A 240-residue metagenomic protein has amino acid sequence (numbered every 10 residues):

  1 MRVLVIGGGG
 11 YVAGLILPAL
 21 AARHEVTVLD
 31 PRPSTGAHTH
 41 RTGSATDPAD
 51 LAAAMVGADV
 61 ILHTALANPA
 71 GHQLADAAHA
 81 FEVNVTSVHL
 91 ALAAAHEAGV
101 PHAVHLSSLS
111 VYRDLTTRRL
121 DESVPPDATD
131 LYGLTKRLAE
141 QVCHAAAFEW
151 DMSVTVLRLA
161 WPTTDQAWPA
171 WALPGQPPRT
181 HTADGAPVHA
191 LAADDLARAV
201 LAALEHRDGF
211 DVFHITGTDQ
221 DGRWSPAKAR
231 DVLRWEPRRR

Functional and structural regions predicted by a protein language model:
V3-A22: N-terminal Rossmann NAD(P)H-binding glycine-rich loop of SDR-like oxidoreductase domains
P31-D47: Rossmann-fold cofactor-recognition segment
G43-V83: NAD(P)H-binding glycine-rich loop region in Rossmannoid oxidoreductase-like domains and their noncatalytic homologs
T46, H79-L90, L134-T135, L191: Glycine-rich NAD(P)-binding loop of the Rossmann-fold in SDR/ketoreductase-type enzymes
L90-L131: Conserved Rossmann-fold NAD(P)-dependent oxidoreductase catalytic core, especially the SDR/UDP-sugar
V142-D165: Conserved beta-loop-beta element that borders a ligand/cofactor-binding pocket
W171, T180-A202: Substrate-positioning beta->alpha
V212-E236: Conserved C-terminal active-site "lid" loop/helix of NAD(P)H-dependent oxidoreductases that clamps the redox cofactor
